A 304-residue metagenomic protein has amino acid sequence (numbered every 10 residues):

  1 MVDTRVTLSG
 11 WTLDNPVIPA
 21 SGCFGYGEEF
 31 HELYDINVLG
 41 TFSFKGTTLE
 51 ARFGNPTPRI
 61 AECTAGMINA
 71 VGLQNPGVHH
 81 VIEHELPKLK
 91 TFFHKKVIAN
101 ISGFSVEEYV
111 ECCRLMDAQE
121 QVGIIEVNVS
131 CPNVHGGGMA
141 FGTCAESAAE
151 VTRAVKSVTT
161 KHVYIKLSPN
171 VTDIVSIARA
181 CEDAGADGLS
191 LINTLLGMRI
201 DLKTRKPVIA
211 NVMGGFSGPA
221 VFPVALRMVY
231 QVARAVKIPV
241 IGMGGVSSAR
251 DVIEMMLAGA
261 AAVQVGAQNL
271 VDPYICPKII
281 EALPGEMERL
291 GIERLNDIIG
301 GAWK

Functional and structural regions predicted by a protein language model:
M1-V97, S102-F104, I279: N-terminal capping/small domains of soluble enzymes
G22-C23, G244-V246: Active-site metal-binding loops of divalent metal-dependent hydrolases
H31, H79-I82, L86, V110 (+4 more regions): Predominant activation on well-ordered alpha-helical scaffold segments within soluble catalytic domains
T48-F53, P132-V134, L196-R199, L270-D272: Short gly/pro/ser/thr-enriched loop/turn and capping motifs at secondary-structure boundaries
N55-T64, I200-G214, M256, Q268-E293: C-terminal helical cap(s) of enzyme catalytic domains, especially alpha/beta-barrels
T91-F92, V106-I241, S247-A260, V265: Alpha/beta enzyme core
V246-R250, D272, W303-K304: Small/polar glycine-rich anion-binding or flexible loop at a beta-alpha turn
N296-K304: A short, charged, Gly/Pro-tolerant segment at domain boundaries
